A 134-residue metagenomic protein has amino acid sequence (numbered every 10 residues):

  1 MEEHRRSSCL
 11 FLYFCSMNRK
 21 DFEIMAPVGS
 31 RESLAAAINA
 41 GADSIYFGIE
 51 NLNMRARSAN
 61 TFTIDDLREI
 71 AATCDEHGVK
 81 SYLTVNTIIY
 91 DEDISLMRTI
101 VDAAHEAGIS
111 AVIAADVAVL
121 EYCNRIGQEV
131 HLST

Functional and structural regions predicted by a protein language model:
I24-V28, I45-F47, S81-V85, V112-A114 (+1 more regions): Hydrophobic faces of well-ordered beta-strands that scaffold small-molecule active sites in alpha/beta enzyme cores
V28-E32, N51-N53, V85-I89, V117-V119 (+1 more regions): Active-site-proximal loop/turn and secondary-structure-junction residues that shape catalytic pockets, frequently
A37, D116: Conserved, mostly hydrophobic/aromatic
Y46-D66, T84-D93: Glycine-rich, proline-tolerant flexible connector loops at the mouths of alpha/beta enzymes
T61-Y82, C123-E129: Alpha-helix-loop-beta-strand connector modules within alpha/beta enzyme cores
